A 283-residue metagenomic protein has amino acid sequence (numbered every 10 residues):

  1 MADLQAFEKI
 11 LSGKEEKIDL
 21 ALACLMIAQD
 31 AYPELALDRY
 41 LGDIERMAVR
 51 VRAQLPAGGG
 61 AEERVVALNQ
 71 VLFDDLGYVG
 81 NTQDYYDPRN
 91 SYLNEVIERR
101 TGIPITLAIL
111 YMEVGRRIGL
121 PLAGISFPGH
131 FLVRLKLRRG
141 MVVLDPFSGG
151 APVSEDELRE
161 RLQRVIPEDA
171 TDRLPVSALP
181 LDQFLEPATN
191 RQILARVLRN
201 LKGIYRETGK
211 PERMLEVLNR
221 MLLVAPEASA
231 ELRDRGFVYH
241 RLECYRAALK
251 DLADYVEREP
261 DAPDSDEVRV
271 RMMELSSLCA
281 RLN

Functional and structural regions predicted by a protein language model:
M1-N283: A structural boundary/capping signal
